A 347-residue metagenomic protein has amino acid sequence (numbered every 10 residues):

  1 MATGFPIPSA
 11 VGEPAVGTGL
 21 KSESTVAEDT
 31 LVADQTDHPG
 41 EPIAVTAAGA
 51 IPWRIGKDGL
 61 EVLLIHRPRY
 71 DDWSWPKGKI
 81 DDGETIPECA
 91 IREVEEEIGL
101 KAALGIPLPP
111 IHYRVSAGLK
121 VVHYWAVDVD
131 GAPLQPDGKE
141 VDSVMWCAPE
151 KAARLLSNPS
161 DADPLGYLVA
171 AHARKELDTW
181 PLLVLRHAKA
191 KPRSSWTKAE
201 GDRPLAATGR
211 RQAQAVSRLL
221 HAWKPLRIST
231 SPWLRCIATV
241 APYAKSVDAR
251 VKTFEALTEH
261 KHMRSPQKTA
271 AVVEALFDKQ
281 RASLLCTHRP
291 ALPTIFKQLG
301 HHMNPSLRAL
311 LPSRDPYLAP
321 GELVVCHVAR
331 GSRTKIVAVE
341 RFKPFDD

Functional and structural regions predicted by a protein language model:
A2-P8, G17-K21, D71-D72, L134-P192: Nudix hydrolase/Nudix homology domain
E28-W75, L182-H187: N-terminal strand-loop-strand
P52, L64-H66, Y124-D128, W146 (+1 more regions): Short, well-ordered beta-strand micro-motif
K57-K101, W196-R203, T208: Conserved Nudix-box catalytic region and its N-terminal flanking loop in Nudix hydrolases and closely related
G78, G83, C89, L177-R264 (+5 more regions): Active-site-proximal alpha-helix that buttresses catalytic centers in soluble enzyme cores
I80-I106, I111-D163: Unchanged
P181-L183, D278-T287: Generic beta-sheet signal
S265-R281: A short, acidic, amphipathic alpha-helical segment used as a generic capping/interface helix at domain edges
